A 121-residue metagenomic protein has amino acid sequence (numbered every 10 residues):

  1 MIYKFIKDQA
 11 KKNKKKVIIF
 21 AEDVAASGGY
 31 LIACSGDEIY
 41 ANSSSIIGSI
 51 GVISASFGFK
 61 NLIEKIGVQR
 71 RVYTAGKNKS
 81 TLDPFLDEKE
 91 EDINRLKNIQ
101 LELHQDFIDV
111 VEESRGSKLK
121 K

Functional and structural regions predicted by a protein language model:
M1-K15, A21-S114: Small-residue-centered hinge/linker elements
K16, G116-K121: A local structural motif
